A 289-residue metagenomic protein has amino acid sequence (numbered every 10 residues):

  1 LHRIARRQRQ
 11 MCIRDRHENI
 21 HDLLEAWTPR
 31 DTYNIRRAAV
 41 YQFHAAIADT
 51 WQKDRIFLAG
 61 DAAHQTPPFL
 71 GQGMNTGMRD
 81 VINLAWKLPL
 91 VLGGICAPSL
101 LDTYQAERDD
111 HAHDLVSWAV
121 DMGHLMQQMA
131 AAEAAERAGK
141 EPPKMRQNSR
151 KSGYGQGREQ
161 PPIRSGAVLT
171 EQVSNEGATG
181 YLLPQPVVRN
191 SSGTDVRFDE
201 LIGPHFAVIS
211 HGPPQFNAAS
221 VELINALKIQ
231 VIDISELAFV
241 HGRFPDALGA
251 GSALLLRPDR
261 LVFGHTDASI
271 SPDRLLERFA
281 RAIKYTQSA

Functional and structural regions predicted by a protein language model:
L1-I13: Single conserved hydrophobic/aromatic residue that forms the stacking wall/gate of nucleotide- or nucleobase-binding
R3-A5, T50-W51, E200-I202, A247: Short, flexible hinge/linker loops that cap or flank conserved catalytic cores
Q8, D54-R55, G251: Conserved catalytic motifs of the protein kinase core domain
I13, G60, S210-G212: Short beta-strand/turn micro-motifs composed of small residues that flank or help shape donor/cofactor-binding pockets
R16-T76, C96, H111, L115-W118: FAD/FMN-dependent oxidoreductases across multiple families
D22, L90-A289: Helical substrate-recognition/capping region of FAD-dependent monooxygenase/halogenase enzymes
R79-K87: Short amphipathic alpha-helical face segments that pack within enzyme cores and frequently flank/anchor catalytic
